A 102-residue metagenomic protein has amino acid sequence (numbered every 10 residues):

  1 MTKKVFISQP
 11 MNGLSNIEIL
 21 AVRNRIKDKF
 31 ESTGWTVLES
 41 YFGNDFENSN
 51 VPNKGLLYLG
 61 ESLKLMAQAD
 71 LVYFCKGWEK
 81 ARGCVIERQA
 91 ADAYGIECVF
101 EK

Functional and structural regions predicted by a protein language model:
M1-K102: Conserved catalytic or regulatory cores that recognize and/or transform ribose-phosphate-containing ligands
